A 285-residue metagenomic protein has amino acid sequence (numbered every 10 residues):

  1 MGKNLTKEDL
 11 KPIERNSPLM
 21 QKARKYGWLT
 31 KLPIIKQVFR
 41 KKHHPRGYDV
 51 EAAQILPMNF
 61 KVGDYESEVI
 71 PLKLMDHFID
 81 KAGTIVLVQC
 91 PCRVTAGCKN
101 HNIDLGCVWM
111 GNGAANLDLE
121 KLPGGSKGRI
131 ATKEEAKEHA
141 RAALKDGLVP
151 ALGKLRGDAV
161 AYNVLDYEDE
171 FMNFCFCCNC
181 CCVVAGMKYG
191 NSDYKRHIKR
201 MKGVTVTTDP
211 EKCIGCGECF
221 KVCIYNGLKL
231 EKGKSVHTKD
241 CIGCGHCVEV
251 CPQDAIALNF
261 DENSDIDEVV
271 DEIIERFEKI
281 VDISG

Functional and structural regions predicted by a protein language model:
M1-G128: General detector of N-terminal leader/presequence modules that precede the first folded domain
V86-N102, W109, M172-A185, E211-Y225 (+1 more regions): Local cysteine-cluster metal-coordination motifs and their immediate loop/turn environment, predominantly Fe-S cluster
S126-A159, L165-D166, M172-C181: Compact structured core domains
V149, C247, A257: Residue-level detector of anion-binding/catalytic polar loops
R156-N173, D193-G243, A257-D267, D282-G285: Ferredoxin-like iron-sulfur electron-transfer modules
Y189-G190: Intrinsically disordered, low-complexity Ser/Thr/Pro/Gly-rich regulatory segments
